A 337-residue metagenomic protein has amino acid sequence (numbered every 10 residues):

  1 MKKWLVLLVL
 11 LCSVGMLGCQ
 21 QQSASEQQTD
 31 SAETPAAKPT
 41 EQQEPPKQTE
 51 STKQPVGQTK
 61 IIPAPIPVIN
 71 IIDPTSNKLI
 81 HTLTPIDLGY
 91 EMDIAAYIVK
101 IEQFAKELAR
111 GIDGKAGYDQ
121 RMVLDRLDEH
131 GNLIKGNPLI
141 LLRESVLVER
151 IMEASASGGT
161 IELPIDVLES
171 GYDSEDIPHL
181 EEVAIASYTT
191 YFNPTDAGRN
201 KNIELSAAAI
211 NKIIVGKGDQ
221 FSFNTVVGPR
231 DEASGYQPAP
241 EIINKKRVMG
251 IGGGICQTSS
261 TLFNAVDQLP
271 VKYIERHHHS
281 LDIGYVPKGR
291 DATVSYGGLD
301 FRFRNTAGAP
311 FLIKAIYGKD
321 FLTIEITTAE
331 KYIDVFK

Functional and structural regions predicted by a protein language model:
M1-L17: Sec-dependent bacterial lipoprotein signal peptides
K2, C19-K337: Surface-exposed, secretory/extracytoplasmic low-complexity segments enriched in Ser/Thr/Asn/Gly/Pro
